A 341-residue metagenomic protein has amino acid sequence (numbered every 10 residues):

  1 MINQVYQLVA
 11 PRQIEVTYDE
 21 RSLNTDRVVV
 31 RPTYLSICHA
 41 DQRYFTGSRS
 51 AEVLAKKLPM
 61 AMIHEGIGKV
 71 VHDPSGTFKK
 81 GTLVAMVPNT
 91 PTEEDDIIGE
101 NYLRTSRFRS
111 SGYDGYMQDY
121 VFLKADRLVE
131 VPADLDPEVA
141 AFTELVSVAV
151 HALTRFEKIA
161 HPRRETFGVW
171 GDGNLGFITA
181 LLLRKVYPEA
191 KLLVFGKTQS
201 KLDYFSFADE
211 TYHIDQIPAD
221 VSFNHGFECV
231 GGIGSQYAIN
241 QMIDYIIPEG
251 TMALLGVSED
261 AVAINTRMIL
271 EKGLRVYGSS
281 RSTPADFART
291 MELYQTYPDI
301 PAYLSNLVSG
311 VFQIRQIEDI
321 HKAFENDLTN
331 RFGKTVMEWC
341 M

Functional and structural regions predicted by a protein language model:
N3, P284-M341: C-terminal hydrophobic helical "lid"/dimerization subdomain of Rossmann-like NAD(P)H-dependent oxidoreductases
V5-Q7, V70, K191-K197, T211 (+1 more regions): Short, hydrophobic beta-strand segments that form beta-sheet elements in well-ordered domains
L23-L35, S50-E93, P132-D134: Glycine-rich beta-strand-centered segment in the early N-terminal region that forms part of a ligand/cofactor-binding
S36, P74, N89, V230-G234 (+1 more regions): Short glycine-/small-residue-rich Rossmann-like dinucleotide-binding loops
E65-I67, T82-L83, Y120, D172 (+1 more regions): Residue-level marker of beta-strand positions
T90-T166: NAD(P)H dinucleotide-binding glycine-rich loop of Rossmann-like/cofactor-binding domains, especially the beta1-alpha1
L135-Q216: Mid-domain Rossmann-like dinucleotide-binding core that forms the NAD(H)/NADP(H) cofactor-binding site
K158-E165, V186-Y187, L202-L274: Glycine-rich cofactor phosphate-binding loops and adjacent beta1-alpha1 units of small-molecule cofactor enzyme domains
